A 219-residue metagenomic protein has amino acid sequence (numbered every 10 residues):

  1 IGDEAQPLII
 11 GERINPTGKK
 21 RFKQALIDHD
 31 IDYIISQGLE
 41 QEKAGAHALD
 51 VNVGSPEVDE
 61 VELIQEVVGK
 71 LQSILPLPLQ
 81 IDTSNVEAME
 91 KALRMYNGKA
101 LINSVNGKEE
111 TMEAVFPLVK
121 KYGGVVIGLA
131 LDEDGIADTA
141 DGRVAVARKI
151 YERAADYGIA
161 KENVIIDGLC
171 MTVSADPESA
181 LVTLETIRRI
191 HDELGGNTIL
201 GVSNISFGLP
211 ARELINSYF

Functional and structural regions predicted by a protein language model:
I1-D167, M171-F219: Domain-level signal for soluble alpha/beta catalytic cores
